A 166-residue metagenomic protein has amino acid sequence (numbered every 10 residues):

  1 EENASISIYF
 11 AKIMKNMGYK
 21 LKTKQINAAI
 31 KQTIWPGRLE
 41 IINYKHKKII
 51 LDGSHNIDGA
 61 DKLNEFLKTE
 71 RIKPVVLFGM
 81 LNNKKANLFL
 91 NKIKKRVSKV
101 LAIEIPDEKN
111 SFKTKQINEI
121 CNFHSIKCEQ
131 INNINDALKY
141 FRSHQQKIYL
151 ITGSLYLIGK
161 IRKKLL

Functional and structural regions predicted by a protein language model:
E1-I6, K12, K24, Q130-N132 (+1 more regions): Short, basic, helix/turn surface patches
E1-K99: Nucleotide phosphate-binding/pyrophosphate-handling subdomain across enzymes that bind or process nucleotide phosphates
A29, T33, F66, I120 (+2 more regions): Residues that form generic nucleotide/phosphate-binding pockets
K48-L51, I57, L90-I148: C-terminal helical cap/extension that packs against the catalytic core of soluble nucleotide-cofactor enzymes
A60-D61, A86-L88, S111-F112, K160-K163: Short glycine-/acidic-enriched loop or helix-start segments at secondary-structure transitions that form or flank
F78-N82, I105, G153: Cofactor-binding loop segments of dinucleotide-utilizing enzymes, especially the Rossmann-like FAD- and NAD(P)+-binding
N82-K84, E108, D136, L157: Surface-exposed, flexible loop/turn segments at secondary-structure boundaries
D136-L166: A glycine-rich beta-strand to alpha-helix segment that forms a phosphate/ribose-binding loop at ligand/cofactor sites
